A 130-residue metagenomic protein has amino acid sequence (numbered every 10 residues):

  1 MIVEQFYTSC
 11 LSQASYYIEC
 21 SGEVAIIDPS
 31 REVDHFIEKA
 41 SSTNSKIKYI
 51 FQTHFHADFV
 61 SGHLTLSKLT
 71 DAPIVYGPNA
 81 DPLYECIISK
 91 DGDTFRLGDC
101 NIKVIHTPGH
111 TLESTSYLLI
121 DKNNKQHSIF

Functional and structural regions predicted by a protein language model:
M1-I2, T8-S9, Y49-I50, D71 (+2 more regions): Short secondary-structure boundary micro-motifs
M1-K46, S116-F130: Conserved beta-strand hairpin/beta-sheet module of binuclear metal-dependent hydrolase folds, prominently
I2, Y7, G62, E85 (+1 more regions): Glycine-rich, flexible loop/turn motifs
L11, D58, P82: Surface-exposed, flexible loop/turn segments at secondary-structure boundaries
S21, D34, S42, K68-S114 (+1 more regions): Metallo-beta-lactamase
I26-I27, I47-H56, V75-P78, H106-G109 (+1 more regions): Active-site neighborhood of phospho(di)ester-bond hydrolases with catalytic His/Asp-centered motifs
V33-V75: Active-site metal-binding motif and surrounding structural segment of the metallo-beta-lactamase
